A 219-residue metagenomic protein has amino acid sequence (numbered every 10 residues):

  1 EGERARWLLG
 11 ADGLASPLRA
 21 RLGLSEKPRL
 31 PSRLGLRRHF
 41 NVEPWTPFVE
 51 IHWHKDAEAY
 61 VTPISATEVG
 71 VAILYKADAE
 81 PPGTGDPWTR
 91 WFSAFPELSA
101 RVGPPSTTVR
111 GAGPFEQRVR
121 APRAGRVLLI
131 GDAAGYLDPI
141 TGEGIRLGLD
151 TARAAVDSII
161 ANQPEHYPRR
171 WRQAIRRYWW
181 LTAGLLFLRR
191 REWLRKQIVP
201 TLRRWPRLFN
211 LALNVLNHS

Functional and structural regions predicted by a protein language model:
E1-G103, V119: Predominantly flavin-linked oxidoreductase catalytic cores and closely associated redox partners
G2-E3, R123-G125, L194: A short, glycine/Asx- and small/polar-enriched loop/turn that sits immediately N-terminal to a beta-strand
L22-S25, E143-I145, T182: Short, glycine/charged-enriched secondary-structure capping and boundary segments
L34, T107-R110, N214-H218: Short linear loop/turn motifs
S65, G131-A133, W171: Short, small-residue-rich loop/turn micro-motifs
A79-S158, H166: FAD/FMN-dependent oxidoreductases across multiple families
D157-S219: C-terminal helical "tail/cap" subdomain of flavin- and related membrane-associated enzymes
